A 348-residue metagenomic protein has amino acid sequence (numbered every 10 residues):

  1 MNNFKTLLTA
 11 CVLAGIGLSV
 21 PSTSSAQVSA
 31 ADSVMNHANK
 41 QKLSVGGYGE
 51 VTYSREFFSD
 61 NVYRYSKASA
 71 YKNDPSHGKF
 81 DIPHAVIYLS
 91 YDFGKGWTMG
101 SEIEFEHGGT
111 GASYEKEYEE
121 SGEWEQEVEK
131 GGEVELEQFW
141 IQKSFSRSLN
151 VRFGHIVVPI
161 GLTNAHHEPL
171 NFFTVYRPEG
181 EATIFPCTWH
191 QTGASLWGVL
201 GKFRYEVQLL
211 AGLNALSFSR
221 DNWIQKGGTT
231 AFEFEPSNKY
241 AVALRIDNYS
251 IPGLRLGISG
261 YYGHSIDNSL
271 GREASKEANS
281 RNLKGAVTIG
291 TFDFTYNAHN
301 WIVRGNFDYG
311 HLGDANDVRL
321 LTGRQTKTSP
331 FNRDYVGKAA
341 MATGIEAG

Functional and structural regions predicted by a protein language model:
N2-R64: N-terminal periplasmic/intermembrane-space "pro-region" immediately following the signal or transit peptide
V34-F57, P75-A215, N238-A243, D247-R255 (+1 more regions): Outer membrane beta-barrel
F57-R64, G111-Y118, G132-V134, A165-L170 (+3 more regions): Outer-membrane beta-barrel translocator domains and adjoining extracellular loop/strand segments of Gram-negative
R64, Y249-G348: Detector for outer-membrane/organellar transmembrane beta-barrel domains, recognizing the amphipathic beta-strand
R64-Y65, K72, S76: Acidic/histidine-rich helix-loop elements that form or flank divalent-metal/phosphate-binding sites at the catalytic
Y71, E123-W124, S275-N279: Short, basic, glycine/proline-bearing loop/turn elements
D74, T183, E233, R281 (+1 more regions): Charge-dense, low-complexity intrinsically disordered segments
S217, W223-G271: Loop-centered beta-sheet repeat module
